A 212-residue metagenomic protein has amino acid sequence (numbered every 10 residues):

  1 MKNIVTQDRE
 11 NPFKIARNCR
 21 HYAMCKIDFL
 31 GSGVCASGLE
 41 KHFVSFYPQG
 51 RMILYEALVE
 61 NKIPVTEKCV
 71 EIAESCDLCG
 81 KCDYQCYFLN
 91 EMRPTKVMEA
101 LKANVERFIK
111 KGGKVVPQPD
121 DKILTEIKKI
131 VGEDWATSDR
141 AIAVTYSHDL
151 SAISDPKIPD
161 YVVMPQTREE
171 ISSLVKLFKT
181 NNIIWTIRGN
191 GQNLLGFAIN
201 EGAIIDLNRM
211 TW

Functional and structural regions predicted by a protein language model:
M1-K14, G31, G38-Y84, N90-P117: Ferredoxin-type iron-sulfur electron-transfer modules in oxidoreductases and energy-metabolism complexes
F13-K26: Charged, amphipathic alpha-helical segments characteristic of ABC-type P-loop ATPases involved in chromosome
C35, Q118-S173, N190-W212: N-terminal flexible segment immediately upstream of the FAD-binding catalytic core in FAD-dependent oxidoreductases
Y55, I127, F178: Residue-level signal for inorganic ion chemistry
A73, L174-V175: Generic hydrophobic/aromatic pocket-lining and core-packing "Φ" positions
